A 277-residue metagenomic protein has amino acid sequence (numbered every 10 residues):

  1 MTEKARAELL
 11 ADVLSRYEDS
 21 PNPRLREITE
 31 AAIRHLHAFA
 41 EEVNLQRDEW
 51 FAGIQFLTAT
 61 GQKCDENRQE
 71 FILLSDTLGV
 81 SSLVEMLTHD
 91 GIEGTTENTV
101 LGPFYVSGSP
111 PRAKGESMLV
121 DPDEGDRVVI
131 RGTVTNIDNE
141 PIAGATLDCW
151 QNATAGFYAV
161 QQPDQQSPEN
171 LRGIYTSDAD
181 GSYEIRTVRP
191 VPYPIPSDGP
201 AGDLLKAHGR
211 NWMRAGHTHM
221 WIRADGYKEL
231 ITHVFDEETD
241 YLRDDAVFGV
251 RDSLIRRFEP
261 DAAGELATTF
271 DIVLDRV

Functional and structural regions predicted by a protein language model:
T2-V277: Beta-strand-dominated extracellular/periplasmic modules and repeats in secreted or surface-exposed proteins
